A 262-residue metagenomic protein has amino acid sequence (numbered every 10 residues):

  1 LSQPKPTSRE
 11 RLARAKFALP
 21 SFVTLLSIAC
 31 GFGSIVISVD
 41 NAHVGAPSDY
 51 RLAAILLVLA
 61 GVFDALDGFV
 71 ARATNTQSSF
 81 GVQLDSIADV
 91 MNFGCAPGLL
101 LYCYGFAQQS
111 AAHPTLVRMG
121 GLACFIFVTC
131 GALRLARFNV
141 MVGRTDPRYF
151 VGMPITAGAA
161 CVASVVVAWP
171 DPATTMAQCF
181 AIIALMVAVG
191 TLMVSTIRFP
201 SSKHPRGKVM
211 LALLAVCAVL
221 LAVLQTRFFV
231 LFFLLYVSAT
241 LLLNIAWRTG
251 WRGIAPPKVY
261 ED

Functional and structural regions predicted by a protein language model:
L1-A65, L243, E261-D262: Topogenic membrane-insertion module of multi-pass membrane proteins
L1-S8, P147-D262: C-terminal membrane-associated helical module and adjoining short loops/tails
T7-K16, A46-L52, Q77-G81, A111-G120 (+4 more regions): Short juxtamembrane and helix-loop transition motifs at transmembrane-helix boundaries in membrane proteins
P20-L25, I55, A73-L135: Multi-pass membrane catalytic core of lipid/isoprenoid biosynthesis enzymes
P20-L26, V90, F150-A160: Membrane-interface loop-to-helix entry segments
V23-L26, A53-A60, A123-C130, G158 (+4 more regions): Hydrophobic alpha-helical transmembrane segments of polytopic
A29, V62, L66-V70, I87 (+1 more regions): Active-site His/Glu-centered metal-binding helix of metallohydrolases
G33-I55, G98-L122, S164-A181, V223-R227: Helix-coil boundary and interhelical linker segments in multi-pass alpha-helical membrane proteins
